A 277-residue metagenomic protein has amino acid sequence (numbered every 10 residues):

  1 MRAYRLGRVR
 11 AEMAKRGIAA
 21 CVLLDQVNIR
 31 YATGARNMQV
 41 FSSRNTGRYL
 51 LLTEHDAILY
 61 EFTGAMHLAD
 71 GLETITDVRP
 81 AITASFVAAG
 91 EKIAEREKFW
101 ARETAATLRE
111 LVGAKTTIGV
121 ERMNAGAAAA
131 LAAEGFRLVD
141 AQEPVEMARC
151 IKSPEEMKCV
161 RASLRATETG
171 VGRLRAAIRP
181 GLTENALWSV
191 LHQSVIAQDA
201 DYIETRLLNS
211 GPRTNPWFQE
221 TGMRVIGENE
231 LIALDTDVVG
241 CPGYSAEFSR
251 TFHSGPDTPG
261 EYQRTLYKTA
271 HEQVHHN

Functional and structural regions predicted by a protein language model:
M1-N277: Active-site neighborhoods and metal-handling regions in enzymes and metal-associated proteins
